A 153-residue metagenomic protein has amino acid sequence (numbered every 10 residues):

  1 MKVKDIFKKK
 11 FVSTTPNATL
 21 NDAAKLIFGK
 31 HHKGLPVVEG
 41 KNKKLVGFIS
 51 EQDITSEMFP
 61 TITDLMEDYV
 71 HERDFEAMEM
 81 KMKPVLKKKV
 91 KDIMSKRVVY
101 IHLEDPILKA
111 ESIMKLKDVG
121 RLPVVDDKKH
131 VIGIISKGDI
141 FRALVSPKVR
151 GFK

Functional and structural regions predicted by a protein language model:
M1-H32, V37-V46, Y69-I113, V124-V125 (+2 more regions): Bateman/CBS regulatory modules and CBS-like beta-alpha motifs in cytosolic regions of diverse proteins
T14, F28-H31, D53, I62 (+2 more regions): Residue-level detector of secondary-structure transition/capping positions
G47-S50, G133-I140: Short hydrophobic beta-strand motif reused across regulatory alpha/beta modules
T55-V70, I140-K153: A short, polar/charged loop-to-alpha-helix boundary motif
K115-L116, L122-P123, D127, S136 (+1 more regions): Extended hydrophobic
V119-G120, V131, V145: Structured functional modules or segments
